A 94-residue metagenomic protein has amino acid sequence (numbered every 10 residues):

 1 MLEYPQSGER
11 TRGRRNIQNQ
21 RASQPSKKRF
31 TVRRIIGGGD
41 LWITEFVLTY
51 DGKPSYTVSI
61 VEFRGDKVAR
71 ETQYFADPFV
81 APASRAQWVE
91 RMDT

Functional and structural regions predicted by a protein language model:
M1-T94: C-terminal and inter-domain tail/linker signature
